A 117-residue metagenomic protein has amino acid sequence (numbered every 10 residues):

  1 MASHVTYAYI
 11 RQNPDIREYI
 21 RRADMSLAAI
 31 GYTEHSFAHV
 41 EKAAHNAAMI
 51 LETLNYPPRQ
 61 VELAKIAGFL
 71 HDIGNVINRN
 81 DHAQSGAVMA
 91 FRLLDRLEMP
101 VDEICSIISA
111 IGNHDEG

Functional and structural regions predicted by a protein language model:
M1-A83, R92-L97: Acidic/His-rich, divalent-metal-binding segments that scaffold phosphate/diphosphate chemistry
T6, P100-G117: Histidine/acidic-rich helix-loop-helix segments that form or flank divalent-metal centers in metalloenzyme catalytic
G86: Metal-associated gating/positioning segment near the N- to mid-region
